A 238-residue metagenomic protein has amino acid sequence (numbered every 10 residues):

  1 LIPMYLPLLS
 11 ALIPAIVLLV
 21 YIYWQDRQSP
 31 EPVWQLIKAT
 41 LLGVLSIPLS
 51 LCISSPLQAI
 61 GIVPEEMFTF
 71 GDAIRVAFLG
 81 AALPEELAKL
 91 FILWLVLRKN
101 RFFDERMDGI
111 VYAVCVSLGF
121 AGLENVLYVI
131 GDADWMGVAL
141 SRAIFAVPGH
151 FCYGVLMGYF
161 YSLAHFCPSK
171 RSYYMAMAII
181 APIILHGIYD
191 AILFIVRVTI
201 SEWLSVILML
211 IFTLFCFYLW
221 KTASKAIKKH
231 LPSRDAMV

Functional and structural regions predicted by a protein language model:
L1-V238: Hydrophobic alpha-helical segments at protein termini of multi-pass membrane proteins
